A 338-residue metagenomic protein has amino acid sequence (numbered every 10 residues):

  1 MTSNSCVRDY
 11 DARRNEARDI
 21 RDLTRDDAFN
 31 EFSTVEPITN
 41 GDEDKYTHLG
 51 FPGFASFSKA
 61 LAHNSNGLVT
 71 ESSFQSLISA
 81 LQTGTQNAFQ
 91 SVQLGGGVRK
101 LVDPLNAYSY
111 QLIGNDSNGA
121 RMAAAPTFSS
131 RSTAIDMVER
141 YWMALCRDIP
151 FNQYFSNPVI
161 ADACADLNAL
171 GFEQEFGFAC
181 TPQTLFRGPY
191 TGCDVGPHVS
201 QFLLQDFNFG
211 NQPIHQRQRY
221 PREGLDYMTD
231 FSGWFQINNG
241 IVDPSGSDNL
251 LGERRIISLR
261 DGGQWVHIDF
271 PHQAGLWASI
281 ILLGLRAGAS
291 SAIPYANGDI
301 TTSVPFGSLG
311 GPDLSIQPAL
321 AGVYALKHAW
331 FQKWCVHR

Functional and structural regions predicted by a protein language model:
M1-R338: Hydrophobic alpha-helical bundle signature of multipass membrane enzymes
